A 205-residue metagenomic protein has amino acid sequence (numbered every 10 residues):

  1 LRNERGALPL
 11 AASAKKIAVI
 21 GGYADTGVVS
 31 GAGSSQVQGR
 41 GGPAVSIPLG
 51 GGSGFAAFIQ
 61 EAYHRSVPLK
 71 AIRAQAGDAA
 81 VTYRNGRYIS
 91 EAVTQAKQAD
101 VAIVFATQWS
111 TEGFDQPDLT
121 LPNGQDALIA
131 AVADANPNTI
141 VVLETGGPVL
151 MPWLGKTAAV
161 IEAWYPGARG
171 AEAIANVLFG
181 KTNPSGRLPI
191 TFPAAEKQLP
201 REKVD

Functional and structural regions predicted by a protein language model:
L1-D205: C-terminal non-catalytic regions of proteins with extracellular/luminal or membrane-system context
